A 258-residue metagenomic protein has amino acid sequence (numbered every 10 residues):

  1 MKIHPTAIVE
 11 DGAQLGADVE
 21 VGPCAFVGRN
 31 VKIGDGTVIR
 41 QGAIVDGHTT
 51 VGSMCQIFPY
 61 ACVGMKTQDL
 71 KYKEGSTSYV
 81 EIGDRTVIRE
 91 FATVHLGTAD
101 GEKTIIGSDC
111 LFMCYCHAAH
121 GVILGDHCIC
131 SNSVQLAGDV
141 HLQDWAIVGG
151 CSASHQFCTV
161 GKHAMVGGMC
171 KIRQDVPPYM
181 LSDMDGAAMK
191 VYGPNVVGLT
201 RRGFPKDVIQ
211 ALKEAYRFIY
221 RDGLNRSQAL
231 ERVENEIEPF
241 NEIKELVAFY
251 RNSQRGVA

Functional and structural regions predicted by a protein language model:
M1-K2, Q14, V38-T50, Q56-D126 (+1 more regions): Glycine-rich hexapeptide-repeat left-handed beta-helix
M1-R29: N-terminal segments that cap or nucleate solenoid repeat domains
E242-A258: Non-catalytic, charge-rich alpha-helical accessory subdomains
